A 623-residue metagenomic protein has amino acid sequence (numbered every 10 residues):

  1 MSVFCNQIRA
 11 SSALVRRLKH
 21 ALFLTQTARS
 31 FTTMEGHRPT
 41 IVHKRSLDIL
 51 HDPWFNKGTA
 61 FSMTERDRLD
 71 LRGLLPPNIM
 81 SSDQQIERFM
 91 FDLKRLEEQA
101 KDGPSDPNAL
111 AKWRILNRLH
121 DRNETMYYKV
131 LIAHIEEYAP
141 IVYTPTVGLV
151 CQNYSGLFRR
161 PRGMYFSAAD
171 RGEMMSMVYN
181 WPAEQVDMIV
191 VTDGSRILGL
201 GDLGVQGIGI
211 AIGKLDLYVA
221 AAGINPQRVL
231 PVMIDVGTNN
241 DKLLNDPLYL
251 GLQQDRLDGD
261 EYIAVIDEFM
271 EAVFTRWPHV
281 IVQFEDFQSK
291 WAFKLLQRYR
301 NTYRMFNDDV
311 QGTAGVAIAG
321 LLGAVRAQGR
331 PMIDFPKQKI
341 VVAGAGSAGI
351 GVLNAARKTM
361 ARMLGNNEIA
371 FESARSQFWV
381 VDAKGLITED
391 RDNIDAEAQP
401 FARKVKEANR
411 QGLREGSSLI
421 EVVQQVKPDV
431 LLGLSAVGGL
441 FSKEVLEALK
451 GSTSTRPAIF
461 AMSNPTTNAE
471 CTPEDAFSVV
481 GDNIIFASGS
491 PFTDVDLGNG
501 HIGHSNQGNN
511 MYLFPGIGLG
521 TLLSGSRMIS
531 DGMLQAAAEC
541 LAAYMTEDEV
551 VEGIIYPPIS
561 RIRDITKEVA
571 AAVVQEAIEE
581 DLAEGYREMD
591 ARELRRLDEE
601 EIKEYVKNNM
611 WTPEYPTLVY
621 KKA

Functional and structural regions predicted by a protein language model:
M1-T40: N-terminal mitochondrial targeting presequence
T32-R304, E576, K603, N608-A623: N-terminal ligand-binding/catalytic initiation module
F55-N56, M305-D309, V325-P331, P457 (+5 more regions): Adenosine-phosphate binding glycine-rich loop
R68, R72, L96, L157 (+21 more regions): Change "in soluble alpha/beta enzymes" to "in soluble alpha/beta proteins
M177-V178, G199-I210, D241-L248, A292-R298 (+7 more regions): Short acidic, glycine/serine/threonine-rich loops at helix termini
T302, N307-V430: Glycine-rich phosphate/diphosphate-binding loop of Rossmann-like nucleotide-binding domains
E415-D482, G525: Long hydrophobic segments that form regular secondary structure
